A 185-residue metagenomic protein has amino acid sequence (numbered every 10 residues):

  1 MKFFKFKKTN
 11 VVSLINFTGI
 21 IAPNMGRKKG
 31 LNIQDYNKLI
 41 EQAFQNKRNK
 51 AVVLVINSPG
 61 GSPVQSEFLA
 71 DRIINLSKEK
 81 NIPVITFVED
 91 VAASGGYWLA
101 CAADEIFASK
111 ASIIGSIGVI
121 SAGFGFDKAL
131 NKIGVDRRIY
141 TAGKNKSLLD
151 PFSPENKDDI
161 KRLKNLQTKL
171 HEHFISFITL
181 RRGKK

Functional and structural regions predicted by a protein language model:
M1-N81, V91-W98, A103-K184: Small-residue-centered hinge/linker elements
